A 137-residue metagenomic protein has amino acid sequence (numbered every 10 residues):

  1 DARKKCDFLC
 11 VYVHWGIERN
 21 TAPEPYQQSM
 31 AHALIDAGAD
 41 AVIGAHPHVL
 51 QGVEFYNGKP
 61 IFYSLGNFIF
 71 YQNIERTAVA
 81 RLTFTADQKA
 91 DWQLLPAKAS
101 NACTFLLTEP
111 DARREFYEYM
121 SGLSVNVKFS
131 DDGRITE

Functional and structural regions predicted by a protein language model:
D1-E137: Acidic, metal/ion-coordinating pockets
